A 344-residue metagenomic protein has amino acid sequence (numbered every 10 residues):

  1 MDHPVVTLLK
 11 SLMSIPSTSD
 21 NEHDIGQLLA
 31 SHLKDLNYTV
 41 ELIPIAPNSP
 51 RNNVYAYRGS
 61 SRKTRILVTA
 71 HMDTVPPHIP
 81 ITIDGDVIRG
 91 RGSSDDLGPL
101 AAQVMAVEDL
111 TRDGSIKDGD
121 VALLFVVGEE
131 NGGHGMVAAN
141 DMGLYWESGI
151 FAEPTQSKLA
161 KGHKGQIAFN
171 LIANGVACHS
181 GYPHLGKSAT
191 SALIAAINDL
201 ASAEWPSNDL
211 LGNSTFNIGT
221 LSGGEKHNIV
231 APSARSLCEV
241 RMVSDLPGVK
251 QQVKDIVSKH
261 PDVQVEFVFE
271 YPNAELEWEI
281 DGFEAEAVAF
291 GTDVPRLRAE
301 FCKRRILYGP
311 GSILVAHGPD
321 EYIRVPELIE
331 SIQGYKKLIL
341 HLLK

Functional and structural regions predicted by a protein language model:
M1-S93, F301-C302: Acidic/His- and Gly-rich active-site-bordering loop/insert found across diverse amide/peptide-bond hydrolases
L36, D113-K117, K259-H260: Short helix-capping segments at alpha-helix termini
P47, T155, L159-H163, I167-K344: Metal-dependent amide/peptide-bond hydrolase catalytic core, centered on the "pita-bread" metallohydrolase fold
R51, G133, F290-G291: Structural motif corresponding to alpha-helix initiation and N-cap regions
T69-A70, L124-V126, I150-E153, I172-N174 (+1 more regions): Short beta-strand segments
G90-A101, G114, K187-T190, Y322-I329: Short, conserved micro-motifs enriched in small and acidic residues
D96-L97, A101-A168, N208-D209: Acidic/histidine-rich catalytic neighborhood of metal-dependent amide-processing enzymes
